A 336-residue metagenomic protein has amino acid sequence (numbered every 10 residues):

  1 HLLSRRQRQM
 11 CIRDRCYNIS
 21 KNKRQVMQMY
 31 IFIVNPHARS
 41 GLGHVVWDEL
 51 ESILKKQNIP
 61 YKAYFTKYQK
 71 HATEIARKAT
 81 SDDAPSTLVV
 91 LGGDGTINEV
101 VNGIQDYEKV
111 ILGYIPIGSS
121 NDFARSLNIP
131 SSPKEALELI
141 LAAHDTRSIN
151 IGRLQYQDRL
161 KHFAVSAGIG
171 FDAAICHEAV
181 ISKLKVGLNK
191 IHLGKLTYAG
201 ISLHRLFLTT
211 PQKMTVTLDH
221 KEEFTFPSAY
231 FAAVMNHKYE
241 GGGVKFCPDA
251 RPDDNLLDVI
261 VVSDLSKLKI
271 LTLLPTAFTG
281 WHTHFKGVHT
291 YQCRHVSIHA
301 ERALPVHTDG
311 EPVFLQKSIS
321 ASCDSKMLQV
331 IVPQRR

Functional and structural regions predicted by a protein language model:
H1-D14: Single conserved hydrophobic/aromatic residue that forms the stacking wall/gate of nucleotide- or nucleobase-binding
M10, M29, T87, I111-G113: Proline-centered loop/turn at the N-terminus of a beta-strand
C16-L88, E135-L137, D145, R336: ATP/NTP phosphate-donor binding region
P36, L91-G93, I117: Glycine-rich beta-strand-to-loop/alpha-helix junction loops that act as flexible
G43, L218-H220, F226, K245-C247 (+1 more regions): ATP/nucleoside-binding phosphotransfer catalytic cores, i.e., glycine-rich phosphate-binding loops
Q57, D106-I111, G118-S228: Catalytic core of DAGKc-family lipid kinases
T96-E108: Short Gly/Thr/Asp-enriched flexible loops that form oxyanion-binding sites at enzyme active sites
D172, F231-C247: Glycine-rich phosphate/pyrophosphate-binding beta-alpha loops
